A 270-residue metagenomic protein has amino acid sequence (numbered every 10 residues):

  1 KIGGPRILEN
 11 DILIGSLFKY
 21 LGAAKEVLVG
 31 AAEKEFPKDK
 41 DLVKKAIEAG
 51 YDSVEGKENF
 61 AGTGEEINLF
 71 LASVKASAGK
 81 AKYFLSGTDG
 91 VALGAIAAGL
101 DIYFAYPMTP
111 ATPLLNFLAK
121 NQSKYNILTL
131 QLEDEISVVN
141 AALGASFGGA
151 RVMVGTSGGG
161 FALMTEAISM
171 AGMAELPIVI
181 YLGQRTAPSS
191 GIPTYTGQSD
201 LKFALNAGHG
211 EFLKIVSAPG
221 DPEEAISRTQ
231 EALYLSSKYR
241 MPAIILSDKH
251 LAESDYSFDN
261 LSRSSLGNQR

Functional and structural regions predicted by a protein language model:
K1-A98, F104: Active-site cofactor/cluster-binding pocket
K1-L8, F203, A232, E253: Glycine-rich, acidic loop regions that bind phosphate or pyrophosphate groups
I2, I7, F18, F36-K40 (+9 more regions): Hydrophobic alpha-helical scaffolding
L21, E223-I226, Y234-D248: Conserved anion/nucleotide-ligand pocket segment
E55-I67, R240-R270: Conformationally flexible catalytic loops at phosphate/diphosphate-handling active centers
T109-A204, S217-S236: Thiamine diphosphate
A207-I215: A glycine-rich, acidic short-motif signal
